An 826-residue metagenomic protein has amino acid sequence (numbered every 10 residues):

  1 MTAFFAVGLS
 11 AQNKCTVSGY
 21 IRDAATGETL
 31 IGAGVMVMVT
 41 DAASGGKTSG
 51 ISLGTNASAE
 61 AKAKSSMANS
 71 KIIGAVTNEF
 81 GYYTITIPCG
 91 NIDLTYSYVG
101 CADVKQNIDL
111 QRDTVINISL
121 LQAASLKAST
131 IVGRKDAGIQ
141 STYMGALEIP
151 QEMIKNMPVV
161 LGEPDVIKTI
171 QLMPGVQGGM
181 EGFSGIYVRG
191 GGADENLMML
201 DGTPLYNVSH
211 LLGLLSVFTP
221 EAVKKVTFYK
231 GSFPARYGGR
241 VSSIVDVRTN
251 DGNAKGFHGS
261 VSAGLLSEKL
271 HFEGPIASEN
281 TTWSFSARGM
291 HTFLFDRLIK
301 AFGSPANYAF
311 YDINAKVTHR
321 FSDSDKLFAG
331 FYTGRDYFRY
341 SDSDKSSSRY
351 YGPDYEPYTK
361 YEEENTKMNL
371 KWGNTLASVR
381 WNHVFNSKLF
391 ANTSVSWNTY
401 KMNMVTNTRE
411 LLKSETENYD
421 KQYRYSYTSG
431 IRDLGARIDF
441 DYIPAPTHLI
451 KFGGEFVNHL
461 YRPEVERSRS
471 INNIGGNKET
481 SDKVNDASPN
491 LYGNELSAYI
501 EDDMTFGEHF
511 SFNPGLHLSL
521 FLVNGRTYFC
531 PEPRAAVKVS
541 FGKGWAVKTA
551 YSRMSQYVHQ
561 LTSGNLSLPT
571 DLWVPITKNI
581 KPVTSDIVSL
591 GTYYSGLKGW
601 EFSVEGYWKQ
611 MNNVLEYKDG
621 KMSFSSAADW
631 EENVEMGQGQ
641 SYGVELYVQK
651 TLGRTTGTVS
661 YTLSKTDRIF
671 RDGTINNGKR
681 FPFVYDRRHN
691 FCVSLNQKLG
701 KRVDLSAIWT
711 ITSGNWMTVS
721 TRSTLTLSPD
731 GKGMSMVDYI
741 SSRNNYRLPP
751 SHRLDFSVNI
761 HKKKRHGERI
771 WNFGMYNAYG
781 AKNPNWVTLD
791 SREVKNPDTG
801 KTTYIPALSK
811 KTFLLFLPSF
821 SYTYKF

Functional and structural regions predicted by a protein language model:
R22, G34-T40, K62-K64, D93-C101 (+4 more regions): Short, acidic, small-residue-rich periplasmic hinge/interaction motif at the N-terminus of Gram-negative outer-membrane
D41-Y82: Short, acidic Ser/Thr/Gly-rich low-complexity loop/linker segments typical of extracellular and cell-surface proteins
V76-N78, G100-A102, V132-F233, I244 (+1 more regions): Periplasmic N-terminal accessory/gating domains of Gram-negative outer-membrane beta-barrel systems
T318-D336, M368-N524, S540-G542, S603-V604 (+2 more regions): Face-selective signature of the C-terminal outer-membrane beta-barrel domain
S343-D344, S348, K401, K543-V588 (+3 more regions): Surface-exposed extracellular loop regions of Gram-negative outer-membrane beta-barrel proteins, predominantly
R424, S429, D433-R437, D486-A487 (+7 more regions): Outer membrane beta-barrel strand-and-loop segments of large Gram-negative receptors, especially TonB-dependent
W608-Q610, E632-T721: Gram-negative outer-membrane beta-barrel transporters
R702, I711-M734, P749-D755, N759-F826: C-terminal beta-signal and adjacent terminal beta-strands/loops of Gram-negative outer-membrane beta-barrel proteins
